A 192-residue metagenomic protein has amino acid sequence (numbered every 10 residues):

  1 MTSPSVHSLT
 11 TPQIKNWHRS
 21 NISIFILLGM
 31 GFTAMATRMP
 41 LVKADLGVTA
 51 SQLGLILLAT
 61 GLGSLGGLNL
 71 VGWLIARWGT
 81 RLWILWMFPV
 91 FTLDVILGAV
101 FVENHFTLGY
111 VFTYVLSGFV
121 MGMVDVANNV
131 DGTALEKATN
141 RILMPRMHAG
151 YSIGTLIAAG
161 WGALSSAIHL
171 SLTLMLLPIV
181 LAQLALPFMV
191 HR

Functional and structural regions predicted by a protein language model:
T10-A44, V115-L116: Pair of pore-lining "gating" transmembrane helices in MFS-fold secondary transporters
I26, D94, H105-V124: Hydrophobic core of transmembrane alpha-helices in multi-pass small-molecule transporters, especially MFS/SLC-type
G61-L62, S152-G154: Short hydrophobic/small-residue motifs within alpha-helical transmembrane segments of multi-pass transporter-like
G67-T80, S166: Helix-to-loop junctions at the C-terminal end of transmembrane segments in multipass secondary transporters
R81-F88: Primarily marks hydrophobic transmembrane alpha-helices of the MFS/SLC 12-helix fold
P89-N104: C-terminal ends and interior cores of transmembrane alpha-helices in multi-pass membrane transporters/permeases
T113-G150: Cytoplasmic helix-loop-helix junction between adjacent transmembrane helices in 12-TM secondary transporters
T173-H191: Symmetry-related core transmembrane helices of the 12-TM Major Facilitator Superfamily/SLC fold
